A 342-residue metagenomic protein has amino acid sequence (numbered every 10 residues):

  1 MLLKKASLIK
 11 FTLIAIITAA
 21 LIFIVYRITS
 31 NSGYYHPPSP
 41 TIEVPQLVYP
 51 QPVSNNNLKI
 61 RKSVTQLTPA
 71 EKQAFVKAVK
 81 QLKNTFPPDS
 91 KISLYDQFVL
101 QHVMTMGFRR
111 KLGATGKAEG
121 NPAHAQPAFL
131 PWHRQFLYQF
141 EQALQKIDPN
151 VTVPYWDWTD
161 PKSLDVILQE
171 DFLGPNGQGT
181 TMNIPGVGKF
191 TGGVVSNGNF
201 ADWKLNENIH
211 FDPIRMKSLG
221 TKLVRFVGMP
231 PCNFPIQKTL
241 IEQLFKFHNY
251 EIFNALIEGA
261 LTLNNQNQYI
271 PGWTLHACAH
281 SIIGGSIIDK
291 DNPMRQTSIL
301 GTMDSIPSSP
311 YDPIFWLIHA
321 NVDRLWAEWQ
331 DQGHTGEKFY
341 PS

Functional and structural regions predicted by a protein language model:
L2-I17: N-terminal Sec-pathway targeting helices
I16-I28: Hydrophobic alpha-helical membrane-insertion segments, chiefly the h-region of N-terminal signal peptides
I28, Y35-S342: C-terminal accessory segments of proteins
